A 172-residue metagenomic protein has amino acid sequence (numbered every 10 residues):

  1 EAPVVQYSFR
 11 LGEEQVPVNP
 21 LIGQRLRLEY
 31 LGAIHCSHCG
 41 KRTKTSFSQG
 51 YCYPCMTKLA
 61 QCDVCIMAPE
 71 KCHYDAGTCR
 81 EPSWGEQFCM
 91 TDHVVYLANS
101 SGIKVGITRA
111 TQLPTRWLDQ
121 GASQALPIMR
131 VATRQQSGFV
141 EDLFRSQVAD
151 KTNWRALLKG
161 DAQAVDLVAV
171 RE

Functional and structural regions predicted by a protein language model:
E1-E172: Non-catalytic accessory segments flanking enzymatic or RNA/DNA-binding domains
